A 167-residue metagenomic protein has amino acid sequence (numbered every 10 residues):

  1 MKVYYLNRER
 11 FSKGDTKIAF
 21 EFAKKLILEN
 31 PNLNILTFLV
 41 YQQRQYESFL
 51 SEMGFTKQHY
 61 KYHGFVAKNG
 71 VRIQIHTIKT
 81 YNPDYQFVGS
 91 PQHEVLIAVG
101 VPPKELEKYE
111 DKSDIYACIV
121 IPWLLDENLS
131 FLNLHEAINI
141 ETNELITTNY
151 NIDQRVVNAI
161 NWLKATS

Functional and structural regions predicted by a protein language model:
M1-S167: Short, flexible loop motifs at catalytic/binding sites
